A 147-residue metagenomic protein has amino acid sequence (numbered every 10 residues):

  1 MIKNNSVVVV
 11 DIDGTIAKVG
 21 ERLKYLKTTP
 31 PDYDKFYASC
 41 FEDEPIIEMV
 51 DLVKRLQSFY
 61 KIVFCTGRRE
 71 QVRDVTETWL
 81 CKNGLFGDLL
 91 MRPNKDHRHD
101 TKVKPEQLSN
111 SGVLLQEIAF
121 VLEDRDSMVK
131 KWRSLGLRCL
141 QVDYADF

Functional and structural regions predicted by a protein language model:
I2-K3, F59, S111-I118: Glycine-rich phosphate-binding loop signature in dinucleotide/nucleotide-binding domains
I2-R98: Alpha-helical substrate-recognition element adjacent to the catalytic core
I16, R68, C81, K104 (+2 more regions): Residue-level signal for functionally critical sites in structured catalytic/ligand-binding pockets
E44-E48, H97-V103, F120-V129: Low-complexity, flexible helical/coil segments
V53-Q57, G112, R133: Surface-exposed amphipathic alpha-helices with a cationic face
T76-N83, E106-S111, K131-G136: Short, aromatic/basic amphipathic alpha-helical patches
H99-L115: Donor nucleotide-activated moiety binding/catalytic core segment of transferases that use nucleotide-activated donors
L108, Q116-F147: Acidic, Mg2+-coordinating phosphoryl-transfer loop and its flanking beta/alpha structural elements, shared across
